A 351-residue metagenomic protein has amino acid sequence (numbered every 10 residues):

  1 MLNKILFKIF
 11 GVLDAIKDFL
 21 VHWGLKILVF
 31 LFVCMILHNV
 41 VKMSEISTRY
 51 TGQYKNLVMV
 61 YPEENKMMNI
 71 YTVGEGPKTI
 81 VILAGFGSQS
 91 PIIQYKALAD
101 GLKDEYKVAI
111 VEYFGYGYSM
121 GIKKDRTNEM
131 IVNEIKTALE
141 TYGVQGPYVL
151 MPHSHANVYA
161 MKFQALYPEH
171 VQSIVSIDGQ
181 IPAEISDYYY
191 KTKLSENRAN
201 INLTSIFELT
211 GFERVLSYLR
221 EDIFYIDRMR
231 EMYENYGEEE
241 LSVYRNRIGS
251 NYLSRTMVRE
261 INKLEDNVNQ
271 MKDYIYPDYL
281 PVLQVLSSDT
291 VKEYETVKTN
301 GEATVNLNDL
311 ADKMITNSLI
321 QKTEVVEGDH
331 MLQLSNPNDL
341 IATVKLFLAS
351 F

Functional and structural regions predicted by a protein language model:
L2-I80, K103-Y106: Alpha/beta-hydrolase fold catalytic core
I9-L13, F19, N317-F351: Catalytic active-site module of serine/aspartate enzymes centered on a nucleophile-bearing elbow/loop
T72-Y118: Conserved HGGG/HGGXW glycine-rich cap/lid loop of the alpha/beta-hydrolase fold
G87, Y113-G117, Y159, I181 (+1 more regions): Alpha/beta-hydrolase active-site loop signature
Y113-M151: Active-site loop/oxyanion-hole signature of alpha/beta-hydrolase fold enzymes
G146-Y190: Conserved hydrolase catalytic core segment
I177-L209: Flexible "cap/lid" loop of the alpha/beta hydrolase fold
Y236-T316: Conserved serine/cysteine hydrolase catalytic core
